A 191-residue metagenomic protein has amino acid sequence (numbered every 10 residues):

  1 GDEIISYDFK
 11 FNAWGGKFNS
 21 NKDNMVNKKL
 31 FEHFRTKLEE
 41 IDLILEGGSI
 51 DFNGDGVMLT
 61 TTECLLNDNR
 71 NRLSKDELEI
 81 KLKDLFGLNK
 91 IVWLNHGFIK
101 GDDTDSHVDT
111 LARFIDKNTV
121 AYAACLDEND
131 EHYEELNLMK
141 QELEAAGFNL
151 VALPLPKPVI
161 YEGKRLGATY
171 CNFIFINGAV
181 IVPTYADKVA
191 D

Functional and structural regions predicted by a protein language model:
G1-D191: The feature marks the mature, well-folded catalytic cores of soluble enzymes
